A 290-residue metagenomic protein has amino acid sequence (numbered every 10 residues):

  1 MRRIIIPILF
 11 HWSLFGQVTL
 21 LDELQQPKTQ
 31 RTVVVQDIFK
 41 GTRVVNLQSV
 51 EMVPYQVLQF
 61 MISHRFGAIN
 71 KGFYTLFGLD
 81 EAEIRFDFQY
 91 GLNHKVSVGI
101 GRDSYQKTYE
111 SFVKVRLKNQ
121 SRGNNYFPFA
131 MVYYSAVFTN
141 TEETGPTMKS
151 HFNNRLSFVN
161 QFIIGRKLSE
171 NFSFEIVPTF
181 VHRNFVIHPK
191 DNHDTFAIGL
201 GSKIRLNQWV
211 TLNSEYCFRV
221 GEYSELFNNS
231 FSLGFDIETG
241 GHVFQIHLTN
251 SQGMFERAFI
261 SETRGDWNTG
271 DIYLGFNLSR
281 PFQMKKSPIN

Functional and structural regions predicted by a protein language model:
M1-L20: Bacterial Sec-dependent N-terminal signal peptides
Q17-M148, L156-N160, G165-I176, F180-N184 (+3 more regions): Transmembrane beta-barrel domains of Gram-negative outer membranes and organellar outer membranes
L79, N192-H193: Conserved phosphate-coordination/catalytic loops
A82-I84, I198, K203-N213: Surface-exposed extracellular loop regions of Gram-negative outer-membrane beta-barrel proteins
F185-V186, K190: Extended, charged alpha-helical interaction scaffolds
H193-I198, F227-F231: Charged helix-capping and loop-helix junction motifs
